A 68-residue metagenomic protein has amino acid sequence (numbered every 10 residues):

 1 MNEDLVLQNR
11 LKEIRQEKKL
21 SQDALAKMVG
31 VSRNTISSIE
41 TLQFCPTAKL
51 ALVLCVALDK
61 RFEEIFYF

Functional and structural regions predicted by a protein language model:
M1, F66-F68: Short, charged recognition helix plus adjacent turn of helix-turn-helix-like nucleic-acid-binding domains
M1-E17: A short, Lys/Arg-rich alpha-helix, primarily the initiator
N9, K19-L20, P46-K49: Residue-level signal for the short linker/turn that defines the boundary of a DNA-recognition helix
K12, Q16, G30, T41: Residue-level detection of the helix-turn-helix DNA-binding "recognition helix"
Q16, K27, V56: Alpha-helical residues within the helix-turn-helix
K19-S38: Short alpha-helical DNA-recognition segment
K49-E64: DNA major-groove recognition helix of helix-turn-helix/homeodomain DNA-binding modules
